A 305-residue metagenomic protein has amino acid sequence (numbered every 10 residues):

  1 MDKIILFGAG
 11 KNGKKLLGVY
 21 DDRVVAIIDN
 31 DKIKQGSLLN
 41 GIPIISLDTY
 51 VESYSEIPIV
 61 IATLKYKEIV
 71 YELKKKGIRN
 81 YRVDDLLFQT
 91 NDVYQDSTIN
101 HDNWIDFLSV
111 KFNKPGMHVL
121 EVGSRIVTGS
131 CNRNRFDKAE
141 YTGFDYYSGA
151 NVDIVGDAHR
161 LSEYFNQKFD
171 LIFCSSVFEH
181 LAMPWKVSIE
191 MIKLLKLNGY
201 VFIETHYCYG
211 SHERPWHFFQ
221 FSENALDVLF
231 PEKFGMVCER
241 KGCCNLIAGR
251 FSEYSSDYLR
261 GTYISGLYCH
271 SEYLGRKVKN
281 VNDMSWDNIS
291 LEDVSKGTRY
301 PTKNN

Functional and structural regions predicted by a protein language model:
D2, I57, G116-H118: Nucleotide donor/acceptor-binding cores
D2-Y20: Glycine-rich adenosine-cofactor-binding loop
F7-K11, N30, V60-K65, V122-S124: Structural motif
K14, K111-H212, N224-D227: Conserved SAM-binding loop
D21, K32-D92: Phosphate-bearing ligand-interacting subdomains that bind or position ATP/ADP/UDP/GDP/NAD(P) or nucleotide-linked
V24-L38, G143-A150: NAD(P)-binding Rossmann-fold cofactor-contacting core
V83-N113: Class I SAM-dependent methyltransferase Rossmann-like catalytic core, especially the SAM/SAH-binding loop
A182-K196, Y200-N305: S-adenosyl-L-methionine-dependent methyltransferase catalytic module, highlighting the catalytic core
